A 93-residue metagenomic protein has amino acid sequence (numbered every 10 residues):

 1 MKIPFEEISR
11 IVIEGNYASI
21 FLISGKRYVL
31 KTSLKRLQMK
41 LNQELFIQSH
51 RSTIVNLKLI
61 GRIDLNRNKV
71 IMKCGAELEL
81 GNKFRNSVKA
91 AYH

Functional and structural regions predicted by a protein language model:
M1-H93: Basic, polyanion-interacting recognition surfaces, primarily in bacterial LytTR/OmpR-type DNA-binding effector domains
